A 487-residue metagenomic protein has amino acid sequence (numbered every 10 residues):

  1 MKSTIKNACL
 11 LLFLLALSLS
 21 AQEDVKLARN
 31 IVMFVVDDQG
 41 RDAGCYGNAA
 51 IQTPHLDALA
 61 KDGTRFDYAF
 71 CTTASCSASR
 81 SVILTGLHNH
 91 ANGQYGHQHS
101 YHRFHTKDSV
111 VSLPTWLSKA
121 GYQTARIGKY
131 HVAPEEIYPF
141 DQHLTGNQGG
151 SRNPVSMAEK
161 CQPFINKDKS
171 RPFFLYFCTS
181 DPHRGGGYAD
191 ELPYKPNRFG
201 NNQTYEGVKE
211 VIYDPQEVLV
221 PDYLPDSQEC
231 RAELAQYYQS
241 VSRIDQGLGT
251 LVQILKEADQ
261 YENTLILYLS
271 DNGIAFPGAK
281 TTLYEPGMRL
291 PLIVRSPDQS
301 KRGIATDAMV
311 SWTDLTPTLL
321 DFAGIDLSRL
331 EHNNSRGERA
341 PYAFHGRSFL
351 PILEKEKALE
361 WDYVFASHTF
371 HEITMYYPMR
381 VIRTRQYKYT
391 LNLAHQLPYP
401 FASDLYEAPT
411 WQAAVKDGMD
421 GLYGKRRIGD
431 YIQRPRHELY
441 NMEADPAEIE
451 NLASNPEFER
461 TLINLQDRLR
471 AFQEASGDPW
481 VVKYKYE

Functional and structural regions predicted by a protein language model:
M1-C9: Bacterial N-terminal signal peptides that target proteins for export
K2, F13, L19-E438, P446-E474 (+1 more regions): Formylglycine-dependent sulfatase
